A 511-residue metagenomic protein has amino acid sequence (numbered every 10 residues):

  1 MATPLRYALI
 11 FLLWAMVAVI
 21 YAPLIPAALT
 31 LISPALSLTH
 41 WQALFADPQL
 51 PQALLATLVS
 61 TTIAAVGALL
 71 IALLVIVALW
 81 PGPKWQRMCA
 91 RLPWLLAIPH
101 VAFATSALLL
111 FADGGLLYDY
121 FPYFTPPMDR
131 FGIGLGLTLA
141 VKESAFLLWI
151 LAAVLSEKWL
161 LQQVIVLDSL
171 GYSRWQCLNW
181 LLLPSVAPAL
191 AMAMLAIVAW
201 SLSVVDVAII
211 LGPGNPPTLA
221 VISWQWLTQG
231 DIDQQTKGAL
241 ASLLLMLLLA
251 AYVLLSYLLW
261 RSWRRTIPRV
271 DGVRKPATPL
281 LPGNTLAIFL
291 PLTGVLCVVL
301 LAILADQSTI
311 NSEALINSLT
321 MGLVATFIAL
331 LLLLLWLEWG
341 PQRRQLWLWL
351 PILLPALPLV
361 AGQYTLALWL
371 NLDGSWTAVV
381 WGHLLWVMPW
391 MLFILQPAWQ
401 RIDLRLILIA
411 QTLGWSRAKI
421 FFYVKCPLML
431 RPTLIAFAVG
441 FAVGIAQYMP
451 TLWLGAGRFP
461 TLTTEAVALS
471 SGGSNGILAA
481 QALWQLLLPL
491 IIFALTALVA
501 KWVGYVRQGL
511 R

Functional and structural regions predicted by a protein language model:
P4-A35, F45-S156, A189-D206, G212 (+6 more regions): Membrane-water interface segments at the C-terminal ends of transmembrane alpha-helices in multi-pass inner-membrane
T39, A43-A46, P122, V164-S169 (+9 more regions): Short amphipathic alpha-helical coupling elements at transmembrane boundaries
D47-P48, G82-W85, S156-Q162, Y172-W175 (+8 more regions): Juxtamembrane helix-boundary/capping and inter-helix hinge elements in multi-pass membrane proteins
S156-L161, I165-V186, L408-M429: Short helix-to-coil transition segments within interhelical loops that connect adjacent transmembrane helices
V204-I232, A446-G476: Glycine-rich helix-loop "coupling/hinge" segments at transmembrane-helix boundaries in multipass transporters
W226-L243, L247: Helix-loop-helix hairpin linking two adjacent transmembrane segments in secondary transporters
L258-I288: Flexible interhelical linker loops that connect adjacent transmembrane helices in multi-pass membrane transporters
R264-P276, G457, A500-R511: Short cytosolic juxtamembrane segments of multi-pass membrane proteins
